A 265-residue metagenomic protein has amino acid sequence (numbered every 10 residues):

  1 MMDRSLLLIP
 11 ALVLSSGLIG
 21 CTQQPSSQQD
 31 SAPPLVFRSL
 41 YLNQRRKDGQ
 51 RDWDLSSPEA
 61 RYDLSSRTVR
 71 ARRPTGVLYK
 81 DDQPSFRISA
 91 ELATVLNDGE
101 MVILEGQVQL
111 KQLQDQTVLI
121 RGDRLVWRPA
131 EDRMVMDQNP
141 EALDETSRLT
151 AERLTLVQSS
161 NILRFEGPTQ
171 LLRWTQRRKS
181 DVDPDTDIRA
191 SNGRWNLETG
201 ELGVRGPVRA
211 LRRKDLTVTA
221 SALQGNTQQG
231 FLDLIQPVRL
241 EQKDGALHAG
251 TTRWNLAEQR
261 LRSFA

Functional and structural regions predicted by a protein language model:
M1-A265: Mature-chain termini and adjacent capping regions
